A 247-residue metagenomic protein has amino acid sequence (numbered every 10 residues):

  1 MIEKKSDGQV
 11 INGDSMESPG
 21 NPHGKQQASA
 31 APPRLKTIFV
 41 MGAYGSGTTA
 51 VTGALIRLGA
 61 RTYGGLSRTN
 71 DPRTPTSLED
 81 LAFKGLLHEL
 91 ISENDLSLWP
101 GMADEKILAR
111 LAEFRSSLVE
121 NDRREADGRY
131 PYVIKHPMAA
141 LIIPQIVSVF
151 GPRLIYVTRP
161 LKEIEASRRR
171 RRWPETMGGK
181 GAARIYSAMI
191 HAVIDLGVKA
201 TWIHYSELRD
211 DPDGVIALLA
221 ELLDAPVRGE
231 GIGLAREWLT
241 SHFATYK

Functional and structural regions predicted by a protein language model:
I2-E113, L234-Y246: PAPS-dependent sulfotransferase catalytic core
A30-P33, E125-A126, V147: Generic structural signal for beta-strand residues in well-ordered domains
L35, G45, D127-R129, F150-G151: Short, well-ordered loop/turn elements at secondary-structure boundaries
G42-A43, R123-E125, E230: Short secondary-structure boundary/capping segments within folded domains
S67-R68, T158-K162, G231-L234: A short, structured active-site edge motif that brings together acidic residues
I107-Q145: Glycine-rich phosphate-binding loop used to anchor ATP phosphates in small-molecule kinases, encompassing both
R110-N121, E125, S167, A192 (+3 more regions): Residues that form generic nucleotide/phosphate-binding pockets
Y130-R228: PAPS-dependent sulfotransferase catalytic domain
